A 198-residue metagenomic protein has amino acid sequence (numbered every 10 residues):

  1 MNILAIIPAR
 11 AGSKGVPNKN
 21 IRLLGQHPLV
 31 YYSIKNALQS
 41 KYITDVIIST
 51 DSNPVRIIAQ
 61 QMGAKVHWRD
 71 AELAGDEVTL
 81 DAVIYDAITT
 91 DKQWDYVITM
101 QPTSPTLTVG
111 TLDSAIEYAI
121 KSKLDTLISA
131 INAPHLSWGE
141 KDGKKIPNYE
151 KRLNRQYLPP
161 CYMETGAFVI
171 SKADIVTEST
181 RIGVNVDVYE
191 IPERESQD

Functional and structural regions predicted by a protein language model:
N2-S49: N-terminal glycine-rich phosphate-binding loop and ensuing alpha1 helix
I43, K92-W94, K123-L124: Short, high-confidence coil segments that cap the C-terminus of an alpha-helix and link into the following beta-strand
S49-T50, I170: Short beta-strand scaffold positions
N53-I98, L107-S114: Short phosphate-binding loop-to-helix
A82, D86, P105-P192: Conserved core of the sugar-phosphate nucleotidyltransferase
Q93, R194-Q197: Extended, histidine- and acidic-residue-enriched regions that form the cofactor-binding/catalytic faces
M100-P102: Active-site acidic Asp-centered loop
